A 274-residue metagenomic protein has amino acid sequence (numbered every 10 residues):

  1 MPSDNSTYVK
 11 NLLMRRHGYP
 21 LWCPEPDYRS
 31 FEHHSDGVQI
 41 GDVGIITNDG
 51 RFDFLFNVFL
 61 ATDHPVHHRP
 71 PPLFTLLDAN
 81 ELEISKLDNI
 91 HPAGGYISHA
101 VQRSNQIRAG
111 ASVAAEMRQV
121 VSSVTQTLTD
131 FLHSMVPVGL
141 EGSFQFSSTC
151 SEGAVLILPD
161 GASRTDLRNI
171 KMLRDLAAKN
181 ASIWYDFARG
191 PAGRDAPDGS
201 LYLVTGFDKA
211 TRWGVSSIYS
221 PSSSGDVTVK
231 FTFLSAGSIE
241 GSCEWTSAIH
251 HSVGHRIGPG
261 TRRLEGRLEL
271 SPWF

Functional and structural regions predicted by a protein language model:
M1-V124: An N-terminally focused, membrane-permeabilizing/fusogenic/translocator signature enriched in pore-forming
M1-Y8, H64, S143, S147-G153 (+1 more regions): Charged, compositionally biased non-catalytic regions
G50, L176-G214: Core pore-forming/fusogenic effector modules of secreted, proteolytically activated toxins and immunity proteins
R69-P72, R168-K171, N180-I183, V227-K230: Glycine-rich loops and low-complexity Gly/Arg-rich segments that provide flexible linkers or classic glycine-based
H99-N169, P197-L201, T205-L270: Membrane-insertion modules used to breach or fuse lipid bilayers
M172-A178, S182-A192, S252-F274: Cytosolic/matrix-facing juxtamembrane and C-terminal tails of multi-pass cellular membrane proteins
